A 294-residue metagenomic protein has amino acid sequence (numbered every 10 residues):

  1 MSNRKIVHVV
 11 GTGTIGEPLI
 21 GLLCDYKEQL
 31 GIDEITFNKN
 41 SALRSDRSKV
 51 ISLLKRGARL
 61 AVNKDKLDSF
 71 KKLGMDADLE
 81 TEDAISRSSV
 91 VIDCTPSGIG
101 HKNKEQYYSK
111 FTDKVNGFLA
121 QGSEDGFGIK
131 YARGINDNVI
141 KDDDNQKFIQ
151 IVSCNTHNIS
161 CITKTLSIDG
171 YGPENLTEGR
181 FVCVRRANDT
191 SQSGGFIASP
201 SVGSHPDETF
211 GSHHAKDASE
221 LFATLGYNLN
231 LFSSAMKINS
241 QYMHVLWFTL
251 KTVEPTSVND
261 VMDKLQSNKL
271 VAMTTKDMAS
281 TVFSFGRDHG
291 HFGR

Functional and structural regions predicted by a protein language model:
S2-S191: N-terminal Rossmann-like NAD(P) cofactor-binding subdomain of oxidoreductases, focused on the glycine-rich
P18-D25, Q29-D78, N175-E178, V182-R294: C-terminal substrate-binding/catalytic lobe of Rossmann-fold NAD(P)-dependent oxidoreductases
